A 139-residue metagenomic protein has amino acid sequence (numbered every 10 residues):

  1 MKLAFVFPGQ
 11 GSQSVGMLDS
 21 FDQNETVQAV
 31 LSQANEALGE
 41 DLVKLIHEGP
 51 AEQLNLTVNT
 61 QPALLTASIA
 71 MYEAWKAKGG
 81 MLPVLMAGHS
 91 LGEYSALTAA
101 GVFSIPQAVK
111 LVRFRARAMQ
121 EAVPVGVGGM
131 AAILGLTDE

Functional and structural regions predicted by a protein language model:
M1-K2, V127: A structure-centric signal for secondary-structure junctions around beta-strands
K2-A87, L136: Helix-rich "cap/lid" substructures immediately adjacent to catalytic or cofactor-binding pockets
Q10-S12, L38, A100-E139: Alpha/beta catalytic cores of group-transfer enzymes, especially the acyltransferase/condensing modules of polyketide
S32-Q33, T66-A70, E93, P106 (+1 more regions): A broad detector of short, well-ordered amphipathic alpha-helices that serve as recognition/interaction surfaces
A51-E52, A87-L91, A116, G128-A132: Short, glycine/charge-rich beta-strand/loop segments that flank catalytic centers and engage negatively charged groups
E52-L56, A96, A100, V125: Short amphipathic alpha-helical segments at helix-loop
S68, V84-G92, A96, S104: Gly/Ala-rich beta-loop-alpha elbow adjacent to hydrolase catalytic centers
A74, K78, L97-V102: Alpha-helix C-terminal capping segments
